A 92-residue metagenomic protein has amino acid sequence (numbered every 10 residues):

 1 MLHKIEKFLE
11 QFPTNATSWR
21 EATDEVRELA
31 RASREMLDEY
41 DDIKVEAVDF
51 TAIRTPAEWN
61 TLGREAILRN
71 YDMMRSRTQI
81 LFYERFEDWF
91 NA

Functional and structural regions predicted by a protein language model:
M1-A92: Extended intrinsically disordered or low-complexity regions, especially N/C-terminal cytosolic tails and loops, rather
